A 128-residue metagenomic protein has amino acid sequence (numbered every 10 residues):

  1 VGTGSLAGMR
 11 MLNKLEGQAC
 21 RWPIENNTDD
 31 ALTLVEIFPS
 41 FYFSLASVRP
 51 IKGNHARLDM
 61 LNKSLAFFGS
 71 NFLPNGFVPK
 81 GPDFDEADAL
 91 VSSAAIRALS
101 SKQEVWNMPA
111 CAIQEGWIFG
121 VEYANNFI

Functional and structural regions predicted by a protein language model:
V1-I128: RNase H-like (RuvC/DEDD) metal-dependent nuclease/polynucleotide-processing core
